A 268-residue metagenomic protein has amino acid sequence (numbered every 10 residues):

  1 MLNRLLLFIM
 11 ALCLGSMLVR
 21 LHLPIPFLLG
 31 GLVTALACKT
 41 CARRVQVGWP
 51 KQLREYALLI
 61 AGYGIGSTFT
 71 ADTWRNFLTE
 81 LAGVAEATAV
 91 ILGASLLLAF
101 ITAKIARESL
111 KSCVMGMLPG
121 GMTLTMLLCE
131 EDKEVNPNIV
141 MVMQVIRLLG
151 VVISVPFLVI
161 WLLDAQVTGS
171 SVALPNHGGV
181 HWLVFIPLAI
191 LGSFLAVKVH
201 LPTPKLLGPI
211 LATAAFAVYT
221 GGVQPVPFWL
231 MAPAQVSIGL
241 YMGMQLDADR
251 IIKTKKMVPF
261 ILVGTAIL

Functional and structural regions predicted by a protein language model:
M1-L6, P137-V184, L201: Alpha-helical transmembrane segments and their cytosolic membrane-interface
M1-Q52, Y63-D72, H177, W182-R250: Structural signature of multi-pass alpha-helical membrane transport proteins
N3-M10, Y56, F69-F100, W182 (+2 more regions): Entry/N-cap segments of selected transmembrane alpha helices and their immediately preceding amphipathic helices
R43, T79-V84, E108-K111, N176-H177 (+2 more regions): Short alpha-helical transmembrane interface motifs in multi-pass membrane proteins
R43-R44, F100-E108, I160-G169, L201 (+3 more regions): Transmembrane helix-loop junctions in multipass membrane proteins, especially transporters and channels
Q46-Y56, A103-L110, E130-N138, P225-Q235 (+1 more regions): A cytosolic-side transmembrane-helix exit/cap motif
L58-G62, L98-T102, V151-V159, I238: Alpha-helical transmembrane segments and their lipid-water interface positions in multi-pass membrane proteins
I105-I146, I267: Alpha-helical membrane segments and immediately flanking helix-loop junctions that form or couple to the substrate/ion
